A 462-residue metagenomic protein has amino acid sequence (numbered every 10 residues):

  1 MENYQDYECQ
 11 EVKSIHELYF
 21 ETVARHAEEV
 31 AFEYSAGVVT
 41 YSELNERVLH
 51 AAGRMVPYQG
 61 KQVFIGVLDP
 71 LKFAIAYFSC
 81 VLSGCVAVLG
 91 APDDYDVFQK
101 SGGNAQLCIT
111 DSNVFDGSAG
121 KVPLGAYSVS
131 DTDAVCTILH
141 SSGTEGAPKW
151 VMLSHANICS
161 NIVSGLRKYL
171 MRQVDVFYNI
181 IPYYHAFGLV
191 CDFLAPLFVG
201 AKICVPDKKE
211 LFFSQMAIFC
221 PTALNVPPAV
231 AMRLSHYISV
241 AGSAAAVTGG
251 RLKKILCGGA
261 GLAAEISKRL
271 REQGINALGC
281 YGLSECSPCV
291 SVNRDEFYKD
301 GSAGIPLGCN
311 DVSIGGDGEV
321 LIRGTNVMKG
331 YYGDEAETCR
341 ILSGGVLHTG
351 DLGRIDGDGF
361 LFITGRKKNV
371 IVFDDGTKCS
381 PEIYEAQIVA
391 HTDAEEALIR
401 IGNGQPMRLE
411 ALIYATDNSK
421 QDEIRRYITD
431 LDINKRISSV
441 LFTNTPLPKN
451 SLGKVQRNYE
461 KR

Functional and structural regions predicted by a protein language model:
C9-E11, I15, E28-P57, P70 (+4 more regions): Conserved AMP-binding/adenylate-forming core of the ANL superfamily
Q10-K13, A27-E28, V122-H140, A147 (+1 more regions): Conserved pre-ATP/AMP-binding loop-to-beta segment of ANL
G37-V38, A52-D93, I180: Conserved AMP-binding/adenylate-forming
T40-Y41, C136-S160: Conserved AMP-binding A3 loop
C159-V176, Y183-S243: Conserved AMP-binding/adenylation subdomain of ANL enzymes
T222-V226, S235-Y298: Gly/Ser/Thr-rich phosphate-binding loop
S302-G308, G315-I341, F360, D375-C379: Conserved ATP/PPi-binding loop(s) of AMP-dependent carboxylate-activating enzymes
G324, G330, L352-K435: AMP-binding/adenylate-forming catalytic core of the ANL superfamily
